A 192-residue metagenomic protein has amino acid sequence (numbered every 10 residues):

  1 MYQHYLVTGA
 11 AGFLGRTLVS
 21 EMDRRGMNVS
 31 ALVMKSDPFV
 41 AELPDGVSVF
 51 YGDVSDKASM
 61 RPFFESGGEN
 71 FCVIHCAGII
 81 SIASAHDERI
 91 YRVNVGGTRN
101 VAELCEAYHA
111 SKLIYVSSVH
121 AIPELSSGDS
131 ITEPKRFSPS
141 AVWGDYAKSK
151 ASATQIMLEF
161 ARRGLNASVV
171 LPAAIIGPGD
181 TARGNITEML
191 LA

Functional and structural regions predicted by a protein language model:
H4-R25: N-terminal Rossmann NAD(P)H-binding glycine-rich loop of SDR-like oxidoreductase domains
G15-R16, V95, A151: Residues forming the Rossmann-fold NAD(P)(H) cofactor-binding site
M27-S36: Conserved glycine-rich Rossmann-like NAD(P)H-binding loop of the short-chain dehydrogenase/reductase
P38, L43, V47-G96, N100 (+1 more regions): NAD(P)H-binding glycine-rich loop region in Rossmannoid oxidoreductase-like domains and their noncatalytic homologs
I82-A83, V119-D129, I175-T181: Conserved catalytic-site region of short-chain dehydrogenase/reductase
G96-Y146, S168: Conserved Rossmann-fold NAD(P)-dependent oxidoreductase catalytic core, especially the SDR/UDP-sugar
V142-L171: Active-site Tyr-X1-5-Lys
N166-V169, A173-A192: NAD(P)-dependent short-chain dehydrogenase/reductase
